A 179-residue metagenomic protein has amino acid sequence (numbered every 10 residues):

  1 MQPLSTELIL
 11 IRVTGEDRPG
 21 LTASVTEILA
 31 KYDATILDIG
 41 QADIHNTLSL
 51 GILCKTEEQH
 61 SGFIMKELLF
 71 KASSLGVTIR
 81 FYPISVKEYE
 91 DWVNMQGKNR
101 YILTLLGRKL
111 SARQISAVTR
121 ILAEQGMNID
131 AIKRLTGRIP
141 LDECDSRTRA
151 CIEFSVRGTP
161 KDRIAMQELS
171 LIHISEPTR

Functional and structural regions predicted by a protein language model:
Q2-N46: The feature marks the first
R12-L21, E57-Q59, L106-Q114, T159-P160: Short, surface-exposed ligand-recognition loops at beta-strand->loop->(often short) alpha-helix junctions that present
V25-L29, F63-A72, V118-L122, M166-L171: Short amphipathic alpha-helices in soluble, non-transmembrane regions that often serve as interface/regulatory elements
T35-G40, R80, N128-R134: A short linear hydrophobic-aromatic micro-motif
D38-E57, S85-E88: Short, charge-patterned binding micro-sites
Y89-L110, E143-C151: Short, low-order "capping/linker" segments at domain edges
G97-I132: Surface-exposed interaction/gating patches
I172-T178: Residue-level detector of conserved catalytic or cofactor/ligand-binding positions in enzyme active sites
